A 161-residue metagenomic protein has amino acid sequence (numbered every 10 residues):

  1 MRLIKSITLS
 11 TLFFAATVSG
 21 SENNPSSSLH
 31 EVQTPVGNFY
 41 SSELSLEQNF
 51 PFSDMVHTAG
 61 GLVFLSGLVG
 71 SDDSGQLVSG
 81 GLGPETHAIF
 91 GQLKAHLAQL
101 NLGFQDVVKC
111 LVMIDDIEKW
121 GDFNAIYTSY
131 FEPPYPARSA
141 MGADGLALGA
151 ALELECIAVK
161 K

Functional and structural regions predicted by a protein language model:
R2-S10: Sec-dependent signal peptide recognition, specifically the positively charged N-region followed immediately by
F13-G91, A95-Q105, I114-K161: N-terminal presequence-like segments and the immediate start of the first folded domain
V108-C110: Surface-exposed aromatic
